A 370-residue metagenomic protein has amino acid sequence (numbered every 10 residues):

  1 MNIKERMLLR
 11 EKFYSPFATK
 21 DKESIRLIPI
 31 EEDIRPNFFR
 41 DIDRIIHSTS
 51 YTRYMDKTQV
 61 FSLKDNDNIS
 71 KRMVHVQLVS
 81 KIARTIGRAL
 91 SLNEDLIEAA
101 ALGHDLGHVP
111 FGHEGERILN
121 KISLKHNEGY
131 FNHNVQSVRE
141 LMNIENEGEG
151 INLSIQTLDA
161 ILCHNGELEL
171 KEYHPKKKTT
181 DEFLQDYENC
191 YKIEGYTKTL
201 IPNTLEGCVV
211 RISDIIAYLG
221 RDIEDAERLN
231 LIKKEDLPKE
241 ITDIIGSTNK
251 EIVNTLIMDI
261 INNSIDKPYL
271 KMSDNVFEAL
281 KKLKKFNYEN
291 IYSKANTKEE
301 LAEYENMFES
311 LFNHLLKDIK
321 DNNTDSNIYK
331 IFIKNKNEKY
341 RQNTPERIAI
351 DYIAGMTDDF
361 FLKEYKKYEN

Functional and structural regions predicted by a protein language model:
M1-M73, L78-I86, N93, Y130-V135 (+1 more regions): Histidine-centered, transition-metal-coordinating active-site segments
A89-E94, G107: Alpha-helix boundary/capping segments in eukaryotic regulatory proteins
D95, A99, P110-G129, E227-I232: Post-HEXXH active-site segment of zinc metalloproteases
I97-L102, R211: Short alpha-helical catalytic segment bearing the HExxH-like zincin motif of zinc-dependent metalloproteases
L102-D105, N120-L124, Y288, Y292: A broad detector of the eukaryotic-type serine/threonine protein kinase catalytic domain
G103-F111, A217: Short active-site segment of divalent metal-dependent hydrolases/proteases that encodes the spacing between
